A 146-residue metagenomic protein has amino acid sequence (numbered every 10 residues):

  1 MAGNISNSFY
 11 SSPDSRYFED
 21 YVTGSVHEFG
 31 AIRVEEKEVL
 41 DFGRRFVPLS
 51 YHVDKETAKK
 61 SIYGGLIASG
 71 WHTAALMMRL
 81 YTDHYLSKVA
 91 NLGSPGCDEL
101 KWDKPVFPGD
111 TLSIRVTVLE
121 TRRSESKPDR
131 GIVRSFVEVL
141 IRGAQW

Functional and structural regions predicted by a protein language model:
M1-V22, W102-W146: HotDog/MaoC-like acyl-thioester-processing domains
A2-G96: Hot-dog-fold acyl-thioester-processing enzymes
